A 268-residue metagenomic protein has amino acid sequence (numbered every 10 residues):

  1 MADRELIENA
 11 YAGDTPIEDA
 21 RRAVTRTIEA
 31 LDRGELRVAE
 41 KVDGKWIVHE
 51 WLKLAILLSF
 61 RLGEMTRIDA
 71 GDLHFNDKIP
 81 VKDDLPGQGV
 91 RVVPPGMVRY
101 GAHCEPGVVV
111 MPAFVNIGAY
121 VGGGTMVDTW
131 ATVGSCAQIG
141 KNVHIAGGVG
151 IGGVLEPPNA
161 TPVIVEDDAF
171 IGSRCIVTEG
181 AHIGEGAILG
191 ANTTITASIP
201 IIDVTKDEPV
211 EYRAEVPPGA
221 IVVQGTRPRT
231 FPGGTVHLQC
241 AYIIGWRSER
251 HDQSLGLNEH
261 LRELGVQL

Functional and structural regions predicted by a protein language model:
M1-V90, G219, Q224-L268: Terminal amphipathic alpha-helical/low-complexity segments used for targeting or macromolecular assembly
V90-T230: Structural signal for interior beta-strand "rungs" in well-ordered beta-sheet cores of soluble enzyme domains
